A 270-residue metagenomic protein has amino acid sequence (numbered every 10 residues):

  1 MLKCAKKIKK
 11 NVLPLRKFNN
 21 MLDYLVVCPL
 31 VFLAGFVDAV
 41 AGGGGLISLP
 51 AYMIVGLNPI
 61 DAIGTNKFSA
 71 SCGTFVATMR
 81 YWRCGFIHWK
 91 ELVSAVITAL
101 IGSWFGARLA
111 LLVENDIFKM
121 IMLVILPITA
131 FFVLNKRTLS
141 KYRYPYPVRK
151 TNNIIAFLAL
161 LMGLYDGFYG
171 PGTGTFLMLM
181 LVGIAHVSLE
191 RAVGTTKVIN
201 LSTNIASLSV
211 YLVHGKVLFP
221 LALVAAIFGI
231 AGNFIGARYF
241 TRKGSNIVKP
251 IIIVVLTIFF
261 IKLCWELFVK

Functional and structural regions predicted by a protein language model:
K3-N11, K17: Polybasic, lysine-rich low-complexity intrinsically disordered segments
R16-N58, Y144-V193, L223: Selected transmembrane alpha-helices and immediately adjacent juxtamembrane segments of polytopic inner-membrane
C28, F32, F36, K67 (+10 more regions): Residue-level signature of the transmembrane alpha-helical core of multi-pass small-molecule transporters
N58-T65, K90-E91, V187-K197: Membrane-interface alpha-helices at helix entry/exit sites of multi-pass transporters
G64-M120, N204-V254: Selective hydrophobic functional segments
V76-C84, I121-V148, R238, I258-K270: Transmembrane helix exit motif
L161-P171, S207, Y211-L212, F260-K270: Hydrophobic alpha-helical transmembrane segments in multi-pass integral membrane proteins
